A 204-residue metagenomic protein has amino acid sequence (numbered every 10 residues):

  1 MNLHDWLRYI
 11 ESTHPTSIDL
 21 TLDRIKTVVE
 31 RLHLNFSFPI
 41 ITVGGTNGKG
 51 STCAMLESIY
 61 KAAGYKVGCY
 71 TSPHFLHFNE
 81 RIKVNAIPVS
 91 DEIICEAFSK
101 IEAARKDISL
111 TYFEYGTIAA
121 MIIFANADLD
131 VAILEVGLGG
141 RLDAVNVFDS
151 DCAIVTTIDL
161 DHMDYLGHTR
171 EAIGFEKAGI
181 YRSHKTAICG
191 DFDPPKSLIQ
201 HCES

Functional and structural regions predicted by a protein language model:
M1, F148-D149: ATP-dependent carboxylate-amine ligase
M1-T16: Charged, amphipathic alpha-helical linker segments immediately N-terminal to NTP-binding catalytic cores
T16, L22, K26-F36, A62-F148 (+1 more regions): ATP-dependent carboxylate-amine ligase catalytic core
I41-V43: Hydrophobic anchor at the beta1->P-loop junction of P-loop NTPases
K49, G140-L142, D161, P195: Glycine-rich nucleotide phosphate-binding loop and flanking beta-alpha elements of Rossmann-like dinucleotide-binding
S51-M55: Hydrophobic positions on the alpha1 helix immediately C-terminal to the Walker A/P-loop
D130-E135, S150-S204: Acidic, Mg2+-coordinating active-site environments of NTP-dependent enzymes
